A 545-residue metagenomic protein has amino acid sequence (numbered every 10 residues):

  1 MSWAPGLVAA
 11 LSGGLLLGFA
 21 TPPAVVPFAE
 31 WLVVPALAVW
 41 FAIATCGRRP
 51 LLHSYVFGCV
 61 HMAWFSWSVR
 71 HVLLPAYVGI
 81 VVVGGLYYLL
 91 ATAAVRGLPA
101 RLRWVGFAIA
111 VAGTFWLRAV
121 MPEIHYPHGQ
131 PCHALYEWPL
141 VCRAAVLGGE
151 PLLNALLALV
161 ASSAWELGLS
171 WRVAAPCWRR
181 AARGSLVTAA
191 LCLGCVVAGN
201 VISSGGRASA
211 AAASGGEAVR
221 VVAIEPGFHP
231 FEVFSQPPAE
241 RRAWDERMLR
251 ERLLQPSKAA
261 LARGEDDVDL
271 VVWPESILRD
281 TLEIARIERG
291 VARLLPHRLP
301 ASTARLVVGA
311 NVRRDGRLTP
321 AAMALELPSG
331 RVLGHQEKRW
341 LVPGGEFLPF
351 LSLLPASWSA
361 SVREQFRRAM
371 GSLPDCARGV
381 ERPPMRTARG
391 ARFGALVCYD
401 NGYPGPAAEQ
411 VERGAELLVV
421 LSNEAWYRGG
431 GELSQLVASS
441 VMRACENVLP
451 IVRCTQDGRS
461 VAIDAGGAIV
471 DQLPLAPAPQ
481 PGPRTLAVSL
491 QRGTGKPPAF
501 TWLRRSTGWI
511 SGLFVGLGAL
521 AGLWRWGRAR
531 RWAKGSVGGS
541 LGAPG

Functional and structural regions predicted by a protein language model:
M1-G206, G429, S440, C454-D457 (+4 more regions): Membrane-embedded alpha-helical bundles of multi-pass enzymes that act on lipidic or dolichyl-linked glycan substrates
I202-W502: Soluble catalytic domains of enzymes that build or remodel membrane lipids, polysaccharides, and related
G535-G545: Residue-identity detector for glycine
